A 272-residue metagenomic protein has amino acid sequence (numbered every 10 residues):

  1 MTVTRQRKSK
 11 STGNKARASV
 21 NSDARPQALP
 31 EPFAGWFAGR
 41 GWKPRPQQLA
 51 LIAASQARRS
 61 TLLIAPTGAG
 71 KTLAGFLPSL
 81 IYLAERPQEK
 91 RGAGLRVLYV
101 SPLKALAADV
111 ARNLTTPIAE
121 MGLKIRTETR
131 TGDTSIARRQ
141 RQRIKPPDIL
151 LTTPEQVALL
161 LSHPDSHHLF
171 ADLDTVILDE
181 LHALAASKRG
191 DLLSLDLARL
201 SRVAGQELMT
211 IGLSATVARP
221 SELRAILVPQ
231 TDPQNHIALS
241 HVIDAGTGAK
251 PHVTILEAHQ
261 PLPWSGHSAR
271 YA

Functional and structural regions predicted by a protein language model:
R17-I64: Conserved pre-motif I regulatory segment
A53-T61, L73-R91, A198-R202: Walker A/P-loop NTP-binding motif
A57-L63, G94-V97, P147-D148, M209: Pre-Walker A (Motif I) flank of P-loop NTPase domains
P66-A69, I81-V110, L123, V203-E207: Conserved SF1/SF2 helicase motif Ia
L106-T131, A225-P233: Conserved helix-turn-beta segment of the N-terminal RecA-like "Helicase ATP-binding" lobe in SF1/SF2 helicases
D133-L150: Conserved motor-coupling elements within RecA-like helicase/translocase cores
L150, P154-A158, S162-Q206: SF2 helicase catalytic motif II
A198, L208-A272: Conserved interdomain linker/interface between the two RecA-like ATPase lobes of SF2 helicase motors
